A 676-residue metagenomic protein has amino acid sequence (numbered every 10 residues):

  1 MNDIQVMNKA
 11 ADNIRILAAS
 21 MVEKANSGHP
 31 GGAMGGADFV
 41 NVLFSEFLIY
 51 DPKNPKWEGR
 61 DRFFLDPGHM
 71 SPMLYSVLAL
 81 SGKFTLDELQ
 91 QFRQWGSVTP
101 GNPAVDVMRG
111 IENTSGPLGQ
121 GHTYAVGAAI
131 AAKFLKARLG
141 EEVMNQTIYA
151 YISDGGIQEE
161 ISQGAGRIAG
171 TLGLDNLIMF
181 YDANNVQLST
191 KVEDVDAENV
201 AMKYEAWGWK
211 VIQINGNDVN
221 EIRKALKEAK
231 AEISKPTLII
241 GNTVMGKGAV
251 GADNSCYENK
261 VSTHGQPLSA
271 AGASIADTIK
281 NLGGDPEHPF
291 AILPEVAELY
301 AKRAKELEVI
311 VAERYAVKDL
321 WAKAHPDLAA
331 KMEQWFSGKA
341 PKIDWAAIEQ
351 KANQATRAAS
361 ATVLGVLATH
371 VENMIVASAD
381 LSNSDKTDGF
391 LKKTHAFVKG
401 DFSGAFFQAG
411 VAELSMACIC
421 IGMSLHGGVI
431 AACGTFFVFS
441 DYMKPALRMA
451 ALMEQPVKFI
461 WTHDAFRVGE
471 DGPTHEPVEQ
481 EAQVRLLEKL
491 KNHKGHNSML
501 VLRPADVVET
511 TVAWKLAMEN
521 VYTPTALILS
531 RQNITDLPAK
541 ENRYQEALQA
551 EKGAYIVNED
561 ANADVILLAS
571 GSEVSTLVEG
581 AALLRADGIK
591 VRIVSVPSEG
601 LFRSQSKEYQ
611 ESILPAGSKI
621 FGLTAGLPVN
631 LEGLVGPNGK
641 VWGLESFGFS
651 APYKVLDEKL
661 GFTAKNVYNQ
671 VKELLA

Functional and structural regions predicted by a protein language model:
M1-Q146, A297-E298, R303-I528, Q532-T535 (+3 more regions): Thiamine diphosphate
L65-D66, S153, I214, G241 (+5 more regions): Small/polar loops that bind or transfer phosphate-bearing groups
Q94-D106, I130, F134-G140, M144-N145 (+4 more regions): Thiamine diphosphate
G127, Q146-E159: DG-centered beta-turn motif at the end of beta-strands
Y149, I375, I566-L568: Conserved beta-strand elements of the Class I
A150-Y151, M179, A377, F621: Residue-level marker for buried hydrophobic side chains located in beta-strands that build the well-ordered beta-sheet
S153-G156, T243, L381, F436 (+2 more regions): Active-site metal-binding loops of divalent metal-dependent hydrolases
I157-G166, T511: Acidic/histidine-rich catalytic neighborhood of metal-dependent amide-processing enzymes
